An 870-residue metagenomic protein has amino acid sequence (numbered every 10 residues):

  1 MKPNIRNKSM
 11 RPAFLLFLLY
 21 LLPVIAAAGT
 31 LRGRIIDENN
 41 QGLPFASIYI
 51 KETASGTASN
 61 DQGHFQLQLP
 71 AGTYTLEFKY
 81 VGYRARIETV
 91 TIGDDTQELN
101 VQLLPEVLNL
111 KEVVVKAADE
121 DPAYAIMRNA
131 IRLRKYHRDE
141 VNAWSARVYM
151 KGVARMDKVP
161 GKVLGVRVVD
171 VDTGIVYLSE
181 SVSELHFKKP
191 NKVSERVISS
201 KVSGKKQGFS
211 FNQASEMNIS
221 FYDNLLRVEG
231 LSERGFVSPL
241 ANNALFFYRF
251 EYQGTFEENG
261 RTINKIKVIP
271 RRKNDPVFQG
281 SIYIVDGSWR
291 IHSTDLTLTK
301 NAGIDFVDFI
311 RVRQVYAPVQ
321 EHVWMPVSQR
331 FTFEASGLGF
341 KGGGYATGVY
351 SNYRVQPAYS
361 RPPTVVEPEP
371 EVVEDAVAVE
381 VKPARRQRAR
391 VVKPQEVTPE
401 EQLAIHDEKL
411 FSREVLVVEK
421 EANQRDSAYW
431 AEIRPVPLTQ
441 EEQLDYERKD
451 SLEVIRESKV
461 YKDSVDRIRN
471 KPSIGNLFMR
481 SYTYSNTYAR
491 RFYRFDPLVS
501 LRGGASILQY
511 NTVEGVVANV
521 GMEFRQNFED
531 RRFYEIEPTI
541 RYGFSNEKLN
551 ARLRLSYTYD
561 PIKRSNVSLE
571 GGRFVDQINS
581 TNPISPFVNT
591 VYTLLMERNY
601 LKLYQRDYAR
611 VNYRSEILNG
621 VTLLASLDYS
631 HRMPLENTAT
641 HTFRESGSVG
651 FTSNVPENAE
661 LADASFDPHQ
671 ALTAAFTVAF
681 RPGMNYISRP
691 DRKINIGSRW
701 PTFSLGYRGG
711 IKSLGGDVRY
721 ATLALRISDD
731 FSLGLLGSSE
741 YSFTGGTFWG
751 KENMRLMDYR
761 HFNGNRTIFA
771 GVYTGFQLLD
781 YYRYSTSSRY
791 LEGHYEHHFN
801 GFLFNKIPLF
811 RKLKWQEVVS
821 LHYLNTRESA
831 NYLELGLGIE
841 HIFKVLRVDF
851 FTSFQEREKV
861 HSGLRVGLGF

Functional and structural regions predicted by a protein language model:
R32-L43: Structural motif
I50-E52, E77-T89: A short, solvent-exposed loop/turn motif at the edges and junctions of modular extracellular/periplasmic domains
T53-H64: Short, acidic Ser/Thr/Gly-rich low-complexity loop/linker segments typical of extracellular and cell-surface proteins
V107, V114-I263, I269-V277, L338-R502 (+4 more regions): Structured extracytoplasmic
V115, D295-K300, P497-Y510, Q526 (+8 more regions): Transmembrane beta-strand segments that form the barrel wall of outer-membrane beta-barrel proteins
V148-M150, P538-Y542, L555-Y557, L569-V575 (+13 more regions): Transmembrane beta-barrel strands of outer-membrane/channel proteins
I310, E514-A518, E547-A551, Q605-A609 (+7 more regions): Residues that define the transmembrane beta-barrel architecture of outer-membrane proteins
N566-F587, V591-Y604, D663-A664, D691 (+2 more regions): C-terminal outer-membrane beta-barrel translocator/porin domains of Gram-negative envelope proteins and their
